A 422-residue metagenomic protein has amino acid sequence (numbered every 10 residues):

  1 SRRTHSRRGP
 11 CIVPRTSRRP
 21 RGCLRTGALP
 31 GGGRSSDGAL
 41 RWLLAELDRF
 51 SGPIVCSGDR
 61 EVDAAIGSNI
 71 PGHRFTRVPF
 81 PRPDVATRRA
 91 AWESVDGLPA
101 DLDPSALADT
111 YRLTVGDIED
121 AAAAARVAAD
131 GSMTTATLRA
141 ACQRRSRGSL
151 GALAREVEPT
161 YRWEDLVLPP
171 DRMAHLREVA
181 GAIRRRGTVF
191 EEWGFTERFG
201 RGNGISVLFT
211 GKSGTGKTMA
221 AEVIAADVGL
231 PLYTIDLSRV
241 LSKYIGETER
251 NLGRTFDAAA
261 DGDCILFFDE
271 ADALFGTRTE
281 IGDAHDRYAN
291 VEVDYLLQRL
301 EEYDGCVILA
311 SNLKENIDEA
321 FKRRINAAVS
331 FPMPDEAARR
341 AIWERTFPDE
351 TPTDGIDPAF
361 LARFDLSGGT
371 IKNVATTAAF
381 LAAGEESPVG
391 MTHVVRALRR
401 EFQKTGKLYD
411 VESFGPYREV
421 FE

Functional and structural regions predicted by a protein language model:
S1, C11, D48-E422: AAA+ P-loop ATPase motor domain of ring mechanoenzymes
S1-R19: Extended, compositionally biased accessory segments flanking or bridging domains
R2-T4, A28-S36, E61-D63: Short acidic, S/G/P-rich loop/turn micro-motifs used as interaction or catalytic elements
R8-C11, D37-L43, I66: Short beta-alpha junctions and helix-cap segments that line functional grooves
T16-G22, A259-C264: Short basic/glycine-enriched coil/helix segment immediately N-terminal to the Walker B
R19-L24, L29-P30, S51: Hydrophobic/aromatic interaction determinants used to assemble and anchor large protein complexes
G32-R49, E292, L296: Conserved Walker B catalytic segment
